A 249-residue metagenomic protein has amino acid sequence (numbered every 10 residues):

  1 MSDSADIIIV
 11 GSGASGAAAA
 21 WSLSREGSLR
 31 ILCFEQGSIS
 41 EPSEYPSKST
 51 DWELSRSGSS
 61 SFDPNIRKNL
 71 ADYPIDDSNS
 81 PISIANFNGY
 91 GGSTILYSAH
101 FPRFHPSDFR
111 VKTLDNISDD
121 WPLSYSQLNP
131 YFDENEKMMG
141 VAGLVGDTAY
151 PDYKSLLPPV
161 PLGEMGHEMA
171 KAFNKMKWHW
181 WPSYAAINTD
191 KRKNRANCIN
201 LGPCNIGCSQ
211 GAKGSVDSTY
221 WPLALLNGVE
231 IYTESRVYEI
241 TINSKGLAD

Functional and structural regions predicted by a protein language model:
M1-T113, I117, P122-S126, P130-D133: N-terminal glycine-rich phosphate/pyrophosphate-binding loop and immediately adjacent elements
A19-W21, T219-W221, R236-E239: Generic recognition of flexible, low-complexity loop/linker segments
S40, T189-D190, I240-T241: Short secondary-structure capping/turn micro-motifs that flank functional sites
E44-P46, R192-R195, N243-S244: Short acidic, glycine/serine/threonine-rich loops at helix termini
Y73-P74, H100, K112-E234: Conserved redox-cofactor binding core of oxidoreductases
N88-Y90, F104, I199, P203 (+1 more regions): Short, solvent-exposed loop/turn segments at the edges of secondary structure
Y184-A186, T233-A248: A conserved short coil-to-beta-strand element within the FAD-binding core of flavoproteins
